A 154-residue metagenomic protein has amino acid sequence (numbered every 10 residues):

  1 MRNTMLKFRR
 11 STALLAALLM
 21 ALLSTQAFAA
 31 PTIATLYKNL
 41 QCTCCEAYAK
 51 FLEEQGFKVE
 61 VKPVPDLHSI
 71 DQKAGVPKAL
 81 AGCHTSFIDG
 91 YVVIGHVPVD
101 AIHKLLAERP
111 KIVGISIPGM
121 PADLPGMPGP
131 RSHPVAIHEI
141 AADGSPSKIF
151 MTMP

Functional and structural regions predicted by a protein language model:
N3-L15: Bacterial N-terminal signal peptides that target proteins for export
A17-A21: Short glycine/proline-centered loop/turn elements that form peptide/ligand docking sites
S24-Q26: N-terminal signal peptide c-region/cleavage motif recognized by signal peptidases
F28-A29, F87: Short glycine-enriched loop/turn motifs at secondary-structure junctions
A29-K50, E54-Q55: Local sequence-structure signature of Cys/Sec-based thiol-disulfide redox active-site neighborhoods
Q41, P65, M120-P121: Short beta->alpha connector loops
E46-H96: N-terminal, post-signal-peptide region of Sec/Tat-exported proteins
K73, A79-P154: Thiol/selenol-based redox catalytic cores and closely related redox-interacting motifs
